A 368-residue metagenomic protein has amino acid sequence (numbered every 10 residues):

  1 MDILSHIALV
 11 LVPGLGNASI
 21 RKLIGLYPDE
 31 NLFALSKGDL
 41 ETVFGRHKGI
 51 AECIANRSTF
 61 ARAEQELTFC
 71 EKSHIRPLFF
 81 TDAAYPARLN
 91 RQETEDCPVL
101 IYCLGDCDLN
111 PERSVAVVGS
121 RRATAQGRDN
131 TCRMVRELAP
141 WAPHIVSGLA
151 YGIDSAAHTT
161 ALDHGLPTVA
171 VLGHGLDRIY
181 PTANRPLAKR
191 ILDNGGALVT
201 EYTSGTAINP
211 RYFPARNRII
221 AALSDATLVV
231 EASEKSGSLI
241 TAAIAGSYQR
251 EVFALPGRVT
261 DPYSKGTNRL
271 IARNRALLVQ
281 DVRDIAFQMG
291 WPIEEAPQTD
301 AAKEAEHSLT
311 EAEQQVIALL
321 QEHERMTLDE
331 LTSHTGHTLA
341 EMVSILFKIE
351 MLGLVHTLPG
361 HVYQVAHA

Functional and structural regions predicted by a protein language model:
M1-A84, L270, L352-L354, P359-H361 (+1 more regions): Short, small/acidic-rich helices and loops at N termini and domain boundaries of DNA replication/processing enzymes
D2-I3, F80-A368: Glycine-biased, small-residue-rich flexible motifs in mid-sequence functional cores and linkers
